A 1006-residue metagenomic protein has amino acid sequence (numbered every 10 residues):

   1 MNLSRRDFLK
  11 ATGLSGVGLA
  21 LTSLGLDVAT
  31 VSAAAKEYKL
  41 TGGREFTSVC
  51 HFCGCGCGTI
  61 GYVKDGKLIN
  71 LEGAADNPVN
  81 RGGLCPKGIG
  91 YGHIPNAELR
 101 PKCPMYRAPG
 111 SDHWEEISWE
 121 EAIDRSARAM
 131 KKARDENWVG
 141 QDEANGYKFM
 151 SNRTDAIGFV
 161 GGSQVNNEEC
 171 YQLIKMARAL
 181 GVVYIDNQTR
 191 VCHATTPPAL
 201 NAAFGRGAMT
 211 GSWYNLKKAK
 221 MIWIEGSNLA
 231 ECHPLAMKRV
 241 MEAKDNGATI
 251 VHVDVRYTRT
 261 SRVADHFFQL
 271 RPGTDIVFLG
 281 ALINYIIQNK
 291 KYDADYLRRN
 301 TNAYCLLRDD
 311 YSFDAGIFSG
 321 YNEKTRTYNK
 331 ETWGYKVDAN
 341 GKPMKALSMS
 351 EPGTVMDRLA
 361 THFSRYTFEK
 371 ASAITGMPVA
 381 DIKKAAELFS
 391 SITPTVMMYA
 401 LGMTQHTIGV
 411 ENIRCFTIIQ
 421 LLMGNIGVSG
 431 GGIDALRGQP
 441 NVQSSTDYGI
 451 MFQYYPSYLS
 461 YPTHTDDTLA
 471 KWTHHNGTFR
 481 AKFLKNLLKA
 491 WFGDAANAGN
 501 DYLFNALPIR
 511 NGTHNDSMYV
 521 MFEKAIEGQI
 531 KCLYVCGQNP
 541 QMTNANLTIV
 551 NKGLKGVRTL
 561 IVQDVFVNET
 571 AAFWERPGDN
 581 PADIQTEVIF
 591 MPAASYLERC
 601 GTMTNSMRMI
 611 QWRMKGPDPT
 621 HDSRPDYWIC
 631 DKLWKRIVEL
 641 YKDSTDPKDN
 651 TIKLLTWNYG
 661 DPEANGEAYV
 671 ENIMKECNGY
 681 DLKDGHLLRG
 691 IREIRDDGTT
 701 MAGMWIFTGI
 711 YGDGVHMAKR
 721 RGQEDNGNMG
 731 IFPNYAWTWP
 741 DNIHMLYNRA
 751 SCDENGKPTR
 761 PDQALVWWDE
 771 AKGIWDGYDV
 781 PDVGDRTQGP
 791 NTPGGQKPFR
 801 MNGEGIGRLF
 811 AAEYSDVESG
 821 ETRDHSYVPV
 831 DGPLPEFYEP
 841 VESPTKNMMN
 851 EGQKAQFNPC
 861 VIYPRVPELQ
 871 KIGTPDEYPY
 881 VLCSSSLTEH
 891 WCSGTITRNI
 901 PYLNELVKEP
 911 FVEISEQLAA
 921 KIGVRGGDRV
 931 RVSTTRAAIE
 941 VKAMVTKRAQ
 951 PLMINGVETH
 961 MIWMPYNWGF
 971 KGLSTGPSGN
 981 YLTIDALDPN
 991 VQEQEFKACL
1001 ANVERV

Functional and structural regions predicted by a protein language model:
M1-D295, R299-E331, D338-A339, E351 (+16 more regions): N-terminal export/assembly segments and adjacent metallocofactor-ligating motifs of anaerobic energy-metabolism
F46, K218-I224, A230-V263, F267 (+7 more regions): A cross-kingdom feature strongest in bacterial/archaeal respiratory oxidoreductases
G110, I222, V263-A264, N340-G341 (+4 more regions): Flexible glycine/proline-enriched surface loops and loop-helix/loop-strand junctions
N137-A144, Y292-R298, V396, G427-D434 (+1 more regions): Flexible, glycine/charged-enriched surface loops at secondary-structure junctions
I157-V165, S372-M377, A400-I408, L436-P440 (+1 more regions): Conserved short loop/turn motifs at secondary-structure junctions
R299-A303, L388-F389, G432-Q443, P647-E667 (+1 more regions): A glycine-rich phosphate-binding loop feature that marks nucleotide/adenosyl-phosphate handling sites
E369, A380, F389-M518: A glycine-rich, hydrophobic/aromatic-adjacent loop/helix-cap motif
D626-K648: Non-catalytic, well-ordered alpha-helical segments in soluble enzyme domains
